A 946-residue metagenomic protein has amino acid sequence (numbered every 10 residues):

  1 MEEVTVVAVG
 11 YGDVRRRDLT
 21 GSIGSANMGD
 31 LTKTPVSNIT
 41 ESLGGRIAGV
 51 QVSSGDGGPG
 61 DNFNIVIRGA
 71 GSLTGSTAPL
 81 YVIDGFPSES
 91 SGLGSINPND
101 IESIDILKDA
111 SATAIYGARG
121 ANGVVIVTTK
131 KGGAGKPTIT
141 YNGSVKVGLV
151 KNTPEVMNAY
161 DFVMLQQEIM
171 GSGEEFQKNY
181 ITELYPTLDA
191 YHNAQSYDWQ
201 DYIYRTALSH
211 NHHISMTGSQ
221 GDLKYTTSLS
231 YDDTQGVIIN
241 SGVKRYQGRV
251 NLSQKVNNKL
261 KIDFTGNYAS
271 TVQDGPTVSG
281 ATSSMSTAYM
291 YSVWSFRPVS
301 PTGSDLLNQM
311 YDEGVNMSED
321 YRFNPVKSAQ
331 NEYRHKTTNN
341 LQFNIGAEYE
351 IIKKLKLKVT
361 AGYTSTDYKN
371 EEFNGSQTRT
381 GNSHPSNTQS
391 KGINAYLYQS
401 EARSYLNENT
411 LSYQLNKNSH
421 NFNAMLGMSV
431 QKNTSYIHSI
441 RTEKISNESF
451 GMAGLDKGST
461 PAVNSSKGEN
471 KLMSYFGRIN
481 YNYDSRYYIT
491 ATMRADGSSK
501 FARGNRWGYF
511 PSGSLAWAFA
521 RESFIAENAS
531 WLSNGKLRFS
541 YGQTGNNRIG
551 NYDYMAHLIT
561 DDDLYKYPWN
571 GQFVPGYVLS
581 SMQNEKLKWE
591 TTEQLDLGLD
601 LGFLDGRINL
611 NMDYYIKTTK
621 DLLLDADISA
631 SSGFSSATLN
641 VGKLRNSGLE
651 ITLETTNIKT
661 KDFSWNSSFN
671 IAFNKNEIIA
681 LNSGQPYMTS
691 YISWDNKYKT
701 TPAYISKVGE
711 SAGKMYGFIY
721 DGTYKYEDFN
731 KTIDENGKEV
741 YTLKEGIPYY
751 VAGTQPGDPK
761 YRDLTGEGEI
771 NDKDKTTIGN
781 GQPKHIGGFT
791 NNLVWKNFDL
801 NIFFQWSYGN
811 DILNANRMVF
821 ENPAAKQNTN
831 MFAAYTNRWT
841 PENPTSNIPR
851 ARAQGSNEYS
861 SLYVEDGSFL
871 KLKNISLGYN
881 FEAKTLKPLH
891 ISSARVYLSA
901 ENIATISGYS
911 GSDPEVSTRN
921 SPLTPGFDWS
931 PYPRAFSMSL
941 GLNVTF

Functional and structural regions predicted by a protein language model:
M1-R249, Q254-A269, V278, M317 (+10 more regions): Short, small/polar-rich motifs associated with maturation and membrane association, primarily at protein termini
E3, L31-V36, T77-A78, H210 (+7 more regions): Extracellular/periplasmic, surface-exposed regions of secreted and cell-surface proteins
Y81, Y481, T742, L793: Short aromatic-centered micro-motifs
I126-T128, G598, T652, T790-V794 (+2 more regions): Residues within well-ordered beta-strands of beta-sheet-rich folds
T153-I181, A269-N316, E372-N374, S439-R441 (+5 more regions): A surface-exposed, glycine/aromatic-enriched loop/edge motif typical of exported proteins
P186-A190, S376-S383, Q389, Y565-V578 (+6 more regions): Surface-exposed, extracytoplasmic segments of Gram-negative outer-membrane nutrient-acquisition systems
